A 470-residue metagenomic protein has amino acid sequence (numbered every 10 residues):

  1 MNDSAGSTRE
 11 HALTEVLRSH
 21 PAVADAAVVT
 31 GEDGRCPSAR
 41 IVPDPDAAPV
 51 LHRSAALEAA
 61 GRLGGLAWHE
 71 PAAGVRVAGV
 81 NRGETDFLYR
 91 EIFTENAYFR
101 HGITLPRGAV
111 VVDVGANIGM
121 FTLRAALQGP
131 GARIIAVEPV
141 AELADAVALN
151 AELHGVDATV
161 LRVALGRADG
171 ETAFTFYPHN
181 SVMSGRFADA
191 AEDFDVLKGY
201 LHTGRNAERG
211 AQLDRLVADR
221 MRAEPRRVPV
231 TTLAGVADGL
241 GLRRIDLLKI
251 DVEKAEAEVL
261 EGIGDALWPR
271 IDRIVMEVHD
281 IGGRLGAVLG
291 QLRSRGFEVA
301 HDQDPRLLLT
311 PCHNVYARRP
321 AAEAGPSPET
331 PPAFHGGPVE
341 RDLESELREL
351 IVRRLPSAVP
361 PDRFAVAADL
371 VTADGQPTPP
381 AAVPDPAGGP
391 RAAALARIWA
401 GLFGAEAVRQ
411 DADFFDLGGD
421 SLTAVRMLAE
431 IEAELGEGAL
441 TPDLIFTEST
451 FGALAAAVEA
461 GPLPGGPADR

Functional and structural regions predicted by a protein language model:
M1-T8, D374, A381: Conserved ATP-binding/catalytic segment of the ANL
N2-S7, T14-A22, T30-G34, R40-S345: Phosphate/nucleotide-binding beta-alpha loop and adjacent structural elements of enzyme active sites
R18, G34-A47, S357-D362, D369-R470: Phosphopantetheine-dependent thiolation modules in NRPS/PKS and related acyl-activating systems
P21-D25, V156-D157, R270, S357 (+2 more regions): Glycine-centered tight turns that cap/initiate beta-strands
D25-V28, P442-D443: Short, hydrophobic-rich beta-strand element in sensory/regulatory alpha-beta domains
A27, T159-L161, A300, F364-A367 (+1 more regions): General small-molecule cofactor/ligand-binding pocket signal
L233, I351, I431: Conserved S/T- and glycine-rich ATP-binding loop of Class I adenylate-forming
